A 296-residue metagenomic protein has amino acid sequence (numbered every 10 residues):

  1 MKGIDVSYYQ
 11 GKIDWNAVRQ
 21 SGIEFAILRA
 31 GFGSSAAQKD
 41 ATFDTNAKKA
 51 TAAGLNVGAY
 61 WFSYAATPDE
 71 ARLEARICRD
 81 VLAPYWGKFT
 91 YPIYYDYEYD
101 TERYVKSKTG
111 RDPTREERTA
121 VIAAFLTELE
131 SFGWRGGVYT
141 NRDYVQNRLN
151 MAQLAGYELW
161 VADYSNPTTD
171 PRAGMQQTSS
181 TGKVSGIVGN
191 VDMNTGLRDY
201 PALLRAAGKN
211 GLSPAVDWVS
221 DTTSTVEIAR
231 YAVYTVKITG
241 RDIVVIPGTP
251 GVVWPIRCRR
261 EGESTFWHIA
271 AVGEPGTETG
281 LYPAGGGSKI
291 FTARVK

Functional and structural regions predicted by a protein language model:
M1-A124, E130-F132: Substrate-binding cleft of extracellular glycoside hydrolase catalytic domains
M1-Q10, N16, A152-A215: Functionally critical loop-and-helix segments that line ligand-binding/catalytic clefts of soluble enzyme domains
V57, R135-G137, L159: Hydrophobic anchor at the start of a short beta-strand that flanks the dinucleotide cofactor-binding loop
W61, T140, D163: Short beta-strand/turn micro-motifs composed of small residues that flank or help shape donor/cofactor-binding pockets
A71-R79, V145-L154: Distinct, well-ordered alpha-helical segments
D100, D143-Q146, Y164-T168, S180-K183 (+1 more regions): Short Gly/Pro-enriched loop/turn and capping motifs at secondary-structure junctions
L129, G133-N147: Aromatic-lined carbohydrate-recognition surfaces of secreted/lumenal glycan-active proteins
S213-K296: Extracytoplasmic soluble-region selector
